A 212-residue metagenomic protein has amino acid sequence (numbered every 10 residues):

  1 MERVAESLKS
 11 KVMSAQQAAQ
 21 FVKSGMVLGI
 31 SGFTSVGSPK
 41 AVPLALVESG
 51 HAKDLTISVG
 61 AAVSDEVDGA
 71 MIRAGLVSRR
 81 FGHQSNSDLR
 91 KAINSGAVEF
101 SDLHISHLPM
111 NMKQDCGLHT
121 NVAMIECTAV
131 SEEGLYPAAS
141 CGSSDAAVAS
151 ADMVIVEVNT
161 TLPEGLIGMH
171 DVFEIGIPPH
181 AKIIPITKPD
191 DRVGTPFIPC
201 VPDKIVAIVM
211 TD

Functional and structural regions predicted by a protein language model:
M1-D212: Conserved alpha/beta enzyme-core scaffold
